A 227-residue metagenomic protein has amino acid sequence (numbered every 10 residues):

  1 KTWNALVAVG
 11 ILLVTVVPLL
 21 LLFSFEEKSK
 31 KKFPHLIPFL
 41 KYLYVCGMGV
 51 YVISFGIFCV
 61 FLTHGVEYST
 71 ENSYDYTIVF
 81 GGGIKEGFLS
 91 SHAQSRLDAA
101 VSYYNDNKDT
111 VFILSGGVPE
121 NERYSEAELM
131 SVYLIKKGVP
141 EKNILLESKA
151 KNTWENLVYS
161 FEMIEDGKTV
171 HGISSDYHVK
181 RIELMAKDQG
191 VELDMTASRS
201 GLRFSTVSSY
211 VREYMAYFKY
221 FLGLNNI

Functional and structural regions predicted by a protein language model:
K1-K28: Membrane-embedded alpha-helical segments of integral membrane proteins
L20-L21, S54-H64, K219-G223: Residue-level signal for alpha-helical transmembrane segments in multi-pass membrane proteins
E27-L40: Membrane-interface helix-boundary motifs at transmembrane edges
F33, D109, G223-N226: Short, flexible coil/linker elements and helix-boundary hinge sites characteristic of intrinsically disordered
I37-F61: Internal/C-terminal transmembrane anchor helices
G56-R212: A structural signal for short, hydrophobic/glycine-enriched beta-strand patches
V207-N226: A transmembrane-helix-recognition feature enriched in membrane-embedded lipid enzymes and envelope glyco-/phospholipid
